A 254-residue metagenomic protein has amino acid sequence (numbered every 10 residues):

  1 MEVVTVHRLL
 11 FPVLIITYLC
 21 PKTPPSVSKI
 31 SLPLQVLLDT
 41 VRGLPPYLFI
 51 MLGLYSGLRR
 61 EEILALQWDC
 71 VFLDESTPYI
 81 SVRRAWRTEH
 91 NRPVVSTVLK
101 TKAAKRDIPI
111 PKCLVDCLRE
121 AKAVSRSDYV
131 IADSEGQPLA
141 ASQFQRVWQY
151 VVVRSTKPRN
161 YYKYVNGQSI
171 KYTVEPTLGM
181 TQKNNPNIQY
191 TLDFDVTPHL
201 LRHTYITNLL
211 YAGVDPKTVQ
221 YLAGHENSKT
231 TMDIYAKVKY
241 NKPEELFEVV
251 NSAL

Functional and structural regions predicted by a protein language model:
M1-P24, Y172-M180, E248: Short, charged hinge/linker segments at domain and secondary-structure junctions
R8, I15-L66, S76, A104 (+1 more regions): Basic, Lys/Arg- and aromatic-enriched nucleic-acid-binding interface segment
L14, P21-T23, L66-E120: Conserved tyrosine-mediated DNA breakage-rejoining catalytic core shared by Y-recombinases
S26-K29, L38, R83, P111 (+2 more regions): Residue-level detector of conserved, well-ordered beta-strand and adjacent loop positions that form binding/recognition
P33-L37, R42, N91-V95, A212 (+2 more regions): DNA/chromatin major-groove-contacting recognition/catalytic segments
V36-L44, S56, I108, A123-V130 (+3 more regions): Short, basic (Lys/Arg/His-rich) helix/loop patches that form interaction surfaces in the mid-to-C-terminal regions
L64-A65, Q220, N241: Short, surface-exposed helix/turn micro-motifs that flank interaction/cofactor sites
T77-V82, I131, T197, N208 (+2 more regions): Short functional hotspots where side chains directly engage DNA or cofactors
